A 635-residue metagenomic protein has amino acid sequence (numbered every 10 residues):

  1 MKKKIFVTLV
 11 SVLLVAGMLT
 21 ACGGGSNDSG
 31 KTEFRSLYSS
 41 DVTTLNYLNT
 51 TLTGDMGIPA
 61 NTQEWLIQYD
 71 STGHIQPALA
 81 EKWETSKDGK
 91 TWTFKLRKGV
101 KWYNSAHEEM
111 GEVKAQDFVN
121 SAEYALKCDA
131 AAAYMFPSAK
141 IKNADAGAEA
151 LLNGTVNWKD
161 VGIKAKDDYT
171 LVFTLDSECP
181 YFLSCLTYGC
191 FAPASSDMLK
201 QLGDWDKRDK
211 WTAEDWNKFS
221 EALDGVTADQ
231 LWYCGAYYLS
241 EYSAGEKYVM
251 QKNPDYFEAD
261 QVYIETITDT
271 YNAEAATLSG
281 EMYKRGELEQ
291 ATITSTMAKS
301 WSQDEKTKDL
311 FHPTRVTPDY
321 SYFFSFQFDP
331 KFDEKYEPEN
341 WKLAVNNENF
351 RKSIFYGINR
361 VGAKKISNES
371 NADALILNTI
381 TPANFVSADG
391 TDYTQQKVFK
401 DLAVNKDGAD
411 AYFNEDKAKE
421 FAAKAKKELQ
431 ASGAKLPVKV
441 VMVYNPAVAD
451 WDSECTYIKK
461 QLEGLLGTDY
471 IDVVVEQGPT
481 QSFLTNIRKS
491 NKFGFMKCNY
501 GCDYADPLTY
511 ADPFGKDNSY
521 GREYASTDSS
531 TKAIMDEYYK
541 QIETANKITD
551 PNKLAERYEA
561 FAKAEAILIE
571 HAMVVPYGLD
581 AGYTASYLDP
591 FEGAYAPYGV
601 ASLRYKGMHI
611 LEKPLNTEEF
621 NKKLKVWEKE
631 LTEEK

Functional and structural regions predicted by a protein language model:
S36, Y283-I293, K306-L310, Q461-G521: Periplasmic binding protein-like
L37-K87: N-terminal lobe/hinge region of extracytoplasmic solute-binding protein
E81-K140, V172, S279-R285, N340-N346 (+2 more regions): Aromatic- and charge-enriched surface segment that lines or borders ligand/interaction sites
W158-D160, D168, L175-C179, L186-T266 (+1 more regions): Gly/Pro-rich hinge or "lid" segments in bacterial periplasmic/extracellular proteins
S243-E246, L278, G408-C502, G582 (+1 more regions): Ligand/substrate-recognition segments at binding pockets and active sites
K247, F355-Q396, D450-K460, R488-K635: Detector for C-terminal structural segments
P254-D304: Ligand-site clamp/hinge motif
T296-E415, A533-M535, H571-P590: Local pocket/hinge segments that shape ligand/substrate recognition
